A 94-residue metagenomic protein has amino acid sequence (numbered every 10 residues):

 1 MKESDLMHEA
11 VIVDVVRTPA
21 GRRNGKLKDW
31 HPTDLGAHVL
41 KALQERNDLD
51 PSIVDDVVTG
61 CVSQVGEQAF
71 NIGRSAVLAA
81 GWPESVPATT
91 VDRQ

Functional and structural regions predicted by a protein language model:
K2-T33, A42: Condensing-enzyme catalytic core mediating Claisen C-C bond formation in acyl metabolism
S4, D48-P51: Alpha-helix termination/capping residues and helix-transition junctions
V11, D55-V58: Conserved beta-strand elements of the Class I
T18-G21, Q44-L49, L78-W82: Generic secondary-structure signature for well-ordered alpha-helical cores
W30, C61-Q94: Conserved catalytic cysteine-centered active-site region of acyl-thioester-dependent Claisen-condensing enzymes
T33-D48, I72-A76: Short, well-ordered amphipathic alpha-helical segments that serve as non-catalytic structural scaffolds within diverse
D50-D56, S85-P87: Short acidic capping loops at alpha-helix termini that bridge into adjacent secondary structure
